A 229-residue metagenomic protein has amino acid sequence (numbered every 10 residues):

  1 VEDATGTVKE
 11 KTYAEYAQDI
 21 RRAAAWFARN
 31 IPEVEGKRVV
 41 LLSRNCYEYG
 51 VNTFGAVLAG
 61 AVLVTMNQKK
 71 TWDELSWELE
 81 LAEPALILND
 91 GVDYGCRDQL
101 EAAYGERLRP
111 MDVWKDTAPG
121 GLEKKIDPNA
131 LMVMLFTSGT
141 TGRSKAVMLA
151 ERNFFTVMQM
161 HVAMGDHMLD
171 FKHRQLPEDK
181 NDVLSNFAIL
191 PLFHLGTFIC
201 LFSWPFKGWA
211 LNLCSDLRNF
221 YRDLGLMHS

Functional and structural regions predicted by a protein language model:
V1, N129-V147, M158, V162: ATP phosphate-binding P-loop of adenylate-forming
G6-E10, A24-K70, A188-I189: Conserved AMP-binding/adenylate-forming
V39, A56, L131, T137-T140 (+2 more regions): Conserved S/T- and glycine-rich ATP-binding loop of Class I adenylate-forming
R44, N89-D98, L190, D216 (+1 more regions): Adenylate-forming
F54, L58-D127: Structural core segment of the AMP-binding/adenylate-forming
A118-F136, G142-R143, N153, L169-S185: Conserved pre-ATP/AMP-binding loop-to-beta segment of ANL
F155-S185, F193-S229: Conserved AMP-binding/adenylation subdomain of ANL enzymes
